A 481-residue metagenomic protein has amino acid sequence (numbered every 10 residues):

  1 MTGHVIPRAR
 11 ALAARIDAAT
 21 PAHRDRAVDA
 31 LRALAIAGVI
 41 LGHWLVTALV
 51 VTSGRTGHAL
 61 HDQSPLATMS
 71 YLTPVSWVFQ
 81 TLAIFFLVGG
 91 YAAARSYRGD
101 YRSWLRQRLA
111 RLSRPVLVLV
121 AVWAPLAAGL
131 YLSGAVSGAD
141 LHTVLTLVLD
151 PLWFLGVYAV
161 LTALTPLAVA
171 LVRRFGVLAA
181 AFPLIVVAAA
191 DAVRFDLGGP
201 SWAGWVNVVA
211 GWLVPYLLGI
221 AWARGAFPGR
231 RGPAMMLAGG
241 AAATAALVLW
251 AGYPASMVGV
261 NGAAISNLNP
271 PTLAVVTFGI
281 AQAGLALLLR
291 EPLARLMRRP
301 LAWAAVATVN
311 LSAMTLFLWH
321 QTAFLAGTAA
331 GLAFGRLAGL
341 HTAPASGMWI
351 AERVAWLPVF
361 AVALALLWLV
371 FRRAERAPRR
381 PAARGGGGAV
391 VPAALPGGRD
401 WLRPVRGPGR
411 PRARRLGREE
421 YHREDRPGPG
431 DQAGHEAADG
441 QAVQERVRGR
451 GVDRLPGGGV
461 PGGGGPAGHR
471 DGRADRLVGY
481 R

Functional and structural regions predicted by a protein language model:
T2-R418, R423: Alpha-helical transmembrane segments and their immediate juxtamembrane cytosolic regions
A413, P427-P429, A433, A437-A438 (+4 more regions): Short linear motifs in low-complexity or flexible loops
Y421, A442, R446: Cationic, low-complexity basic patches in intrinsically disordered or flexible, solvent-exposed regions
